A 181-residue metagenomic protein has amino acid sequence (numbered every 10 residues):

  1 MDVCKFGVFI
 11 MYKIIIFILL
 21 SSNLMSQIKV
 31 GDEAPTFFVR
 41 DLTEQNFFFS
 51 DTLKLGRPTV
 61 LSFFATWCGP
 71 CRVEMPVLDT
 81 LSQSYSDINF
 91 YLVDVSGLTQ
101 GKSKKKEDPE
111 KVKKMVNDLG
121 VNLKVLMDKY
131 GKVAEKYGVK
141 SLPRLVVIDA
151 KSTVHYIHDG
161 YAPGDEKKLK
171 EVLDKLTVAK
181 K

Functional and structural regions predicted by a protein language model:
F9-F17: Sec-dependent signal peptide recognition, specifically the positively charged N-region followed immediately by
I16-T36, R40: N-proximal helix/coil linker or "cap" segments that precede and/or mark the start of modular domains
F38-P58: A short beta-strand-turn-helix
G56-T59, F64-W67, S141: Short pre-active-site segment immediately N-terminal to redox-active cysteine/selenocysteine motifs in thiol-based
V60-L61, F90, L145: Hydrophobic beta-strand anchors of alpha/beta hydrolase catalytic cores
V73-D118, K129-E135: Structural microenvironment flanking redox-active thiols in thiol-disulfide oxidoreductases
D118-V121, K129-V172: Thiol/disulfide oxidoreductase modules built on the thioredoxin-like
